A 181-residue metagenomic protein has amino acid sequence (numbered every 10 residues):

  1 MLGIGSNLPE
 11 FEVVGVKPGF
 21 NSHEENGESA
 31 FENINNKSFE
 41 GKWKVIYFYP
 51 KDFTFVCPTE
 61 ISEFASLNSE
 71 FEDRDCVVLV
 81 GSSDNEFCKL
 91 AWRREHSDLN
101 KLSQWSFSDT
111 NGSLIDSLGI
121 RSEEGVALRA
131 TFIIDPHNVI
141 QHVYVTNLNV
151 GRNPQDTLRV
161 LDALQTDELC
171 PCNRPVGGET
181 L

Functional and structural regions predicted by a protein language model:
M1-L181: Chalcogenol-based redox active-site neighborhoods
